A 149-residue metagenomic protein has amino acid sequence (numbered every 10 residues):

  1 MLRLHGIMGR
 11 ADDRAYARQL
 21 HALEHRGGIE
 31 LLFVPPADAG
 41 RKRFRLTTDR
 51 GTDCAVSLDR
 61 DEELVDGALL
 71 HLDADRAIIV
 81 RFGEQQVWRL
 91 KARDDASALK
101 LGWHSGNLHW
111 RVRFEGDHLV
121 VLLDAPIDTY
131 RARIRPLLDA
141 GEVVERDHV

Functional and structural regions predicted by a protein language model:
M1-R26, T48-R50, F114-V149: Helix-rich terminal scaffold detector
L32-D49: N-terminal first-folded block
L46, V80, W110-R113: Short, exposed beta-strand/loop patches in secreted or surface proteins that constitute
T47-D59: Short, structured beta-strand/loop micro-motifs enriched in basic residues and often containing a Trp
L58, E63-L64, L70: Short, well-ordered loop/turn sites that connect or cap secondary structure elements
L64, A92-S105: Short amphipathic alpha-helix segments
I79-A92: Short glycine-/aliphatic-rich beta-strand segments at the starts of folded cytosolic domains
